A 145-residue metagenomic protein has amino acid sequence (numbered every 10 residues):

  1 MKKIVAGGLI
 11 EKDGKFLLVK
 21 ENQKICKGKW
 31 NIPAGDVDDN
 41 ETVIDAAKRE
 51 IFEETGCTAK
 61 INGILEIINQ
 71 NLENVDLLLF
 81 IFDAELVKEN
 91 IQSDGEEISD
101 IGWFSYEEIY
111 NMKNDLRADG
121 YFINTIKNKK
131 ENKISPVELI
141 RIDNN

Functional and structural regions predicted by a protein language model:
M1-F16, P33: Conserved N-terminal beta-strand and adjoining loop/helix that marks the start of the Nudix/MutT-like hydrolase domain
M1-K3, E11, I25, N74-D76 (+1 more regions): A generic fold-level signal
L9, W30, G102: Residues that recognize and position ribonucleotide moieties
I10-K12, K20, L86: Residue-level signal for short segments within beta-strands and strand-turn junctions of well-structured beta-sheet
K15-E53: Conserved Nudix-box catalytic region and its N-terminal flanking loop in Nudix hydrolases and closely related
V37-K60, Q70-D119, D143: Unchanged
N62-E66: Conserved S-adenosyl-L-methionine
N124-N145: Charged phosphate-binding loop/patch that engages nucleotide di/tri-phosphates or the phosphate backbone of nucleic
